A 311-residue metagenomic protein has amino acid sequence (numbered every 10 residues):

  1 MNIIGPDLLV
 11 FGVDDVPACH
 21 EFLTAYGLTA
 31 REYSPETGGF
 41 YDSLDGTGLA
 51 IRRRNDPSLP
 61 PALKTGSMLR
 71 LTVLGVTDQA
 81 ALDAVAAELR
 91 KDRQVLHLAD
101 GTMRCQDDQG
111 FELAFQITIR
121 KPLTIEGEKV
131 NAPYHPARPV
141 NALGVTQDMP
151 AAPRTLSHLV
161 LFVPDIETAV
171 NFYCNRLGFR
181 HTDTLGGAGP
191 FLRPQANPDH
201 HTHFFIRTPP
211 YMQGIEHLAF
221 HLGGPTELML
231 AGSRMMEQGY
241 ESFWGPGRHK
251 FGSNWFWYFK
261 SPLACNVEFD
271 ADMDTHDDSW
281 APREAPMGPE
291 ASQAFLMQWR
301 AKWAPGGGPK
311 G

Functional and structural regions predicted by a protein language model:
M1-E32, D42-A99, Q106-S157, L161-G186 (+2 more regions): Glyoxalase I/VOC metalloenzyme domain signal
P35-G38, A99-G101, G186-A188, K250-N254: Short acidic/glycine-enriched loop/turn segments that link adjacent beta-strands
F191, P246-H249: Short, solvent-exposed loop/turn elements at beta->coil junctions and helix N-caps that rim active or binding pockets
P209-P210, R248-G252: A short beta-turn/loop motif at secondary-structure boundaries
